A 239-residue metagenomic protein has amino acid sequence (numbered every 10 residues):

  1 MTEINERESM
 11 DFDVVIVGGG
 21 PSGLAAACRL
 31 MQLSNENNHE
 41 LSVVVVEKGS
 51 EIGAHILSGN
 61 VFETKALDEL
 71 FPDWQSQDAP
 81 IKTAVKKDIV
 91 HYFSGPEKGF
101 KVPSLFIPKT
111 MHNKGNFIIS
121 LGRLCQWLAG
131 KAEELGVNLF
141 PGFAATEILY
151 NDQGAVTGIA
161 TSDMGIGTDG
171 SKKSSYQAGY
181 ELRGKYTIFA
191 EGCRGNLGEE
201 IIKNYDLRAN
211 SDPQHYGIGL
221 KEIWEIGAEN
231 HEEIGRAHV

Functional and structural regions predicted by a protein language model:
M1-V17, P21, G136-F143: Glycine/serine-rich loop-strand microenvironments at binding/catalytic pocket rims
D11, K101, G179-R183: Well-ordered beta-strand positions in beta-sheet-rich domains
D13-V44: N-terminal Rossmann-like FAD-binding beta1-loop-alpha1 element of flavoenzymes
S22, E51, R194: Conserved Rossmann-like nucleotide-cofactor binding loop
N38-H39, G122, Q126-W127, K131-A237: Predominantly flavin-linked oxidoreductase catalytic cores and closely associated redox partners
E40, K48-E97: N-terminal FAD cofactor-binding segment of flavoenzymes
H55-L57, P103, E199-I202: Short, solvent-exposed loop/turn and secondary-structure capping segments
G99-L121, G130, G158-A160: Helix-loop-beta segment of a Rossmann-like dinucleotide-binding subdomain
